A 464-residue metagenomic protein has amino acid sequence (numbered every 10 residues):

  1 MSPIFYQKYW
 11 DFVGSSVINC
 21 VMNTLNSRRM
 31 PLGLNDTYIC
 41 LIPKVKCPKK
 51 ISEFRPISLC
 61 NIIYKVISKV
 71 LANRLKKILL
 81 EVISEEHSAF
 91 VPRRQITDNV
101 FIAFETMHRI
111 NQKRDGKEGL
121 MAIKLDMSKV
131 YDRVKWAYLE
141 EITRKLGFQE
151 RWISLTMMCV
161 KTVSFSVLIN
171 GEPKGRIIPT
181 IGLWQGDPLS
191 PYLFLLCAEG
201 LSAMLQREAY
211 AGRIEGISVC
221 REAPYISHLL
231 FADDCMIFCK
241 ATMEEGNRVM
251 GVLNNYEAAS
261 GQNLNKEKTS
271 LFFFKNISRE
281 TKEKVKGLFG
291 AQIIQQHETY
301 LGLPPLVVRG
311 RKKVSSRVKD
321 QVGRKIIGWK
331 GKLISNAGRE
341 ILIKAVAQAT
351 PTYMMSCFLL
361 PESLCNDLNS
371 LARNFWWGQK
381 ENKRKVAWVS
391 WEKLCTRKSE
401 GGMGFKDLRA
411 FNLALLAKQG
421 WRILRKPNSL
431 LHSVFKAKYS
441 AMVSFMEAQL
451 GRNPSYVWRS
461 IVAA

Functional and structural regions predicted by a protein language model:
M1-M446, R452, Y456: Nucleotidyl polymerases of mobile genetic elements and RNA viruses
W458-A464: Short, intrinsically disordered, charge-balanced linker/junction segments flanking boundaries in proteins
